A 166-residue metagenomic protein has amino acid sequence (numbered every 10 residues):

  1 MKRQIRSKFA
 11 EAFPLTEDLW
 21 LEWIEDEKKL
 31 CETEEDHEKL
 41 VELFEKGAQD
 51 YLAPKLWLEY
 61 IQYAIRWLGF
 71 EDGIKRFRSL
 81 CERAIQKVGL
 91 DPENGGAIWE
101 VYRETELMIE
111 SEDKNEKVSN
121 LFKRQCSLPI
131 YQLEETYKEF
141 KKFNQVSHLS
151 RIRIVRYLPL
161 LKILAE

Functional and structural regions predicted by a protein language model:
M1-E166: Alpha-helical solenoid scaffolds in eukaryotic macromolecular assemblies
